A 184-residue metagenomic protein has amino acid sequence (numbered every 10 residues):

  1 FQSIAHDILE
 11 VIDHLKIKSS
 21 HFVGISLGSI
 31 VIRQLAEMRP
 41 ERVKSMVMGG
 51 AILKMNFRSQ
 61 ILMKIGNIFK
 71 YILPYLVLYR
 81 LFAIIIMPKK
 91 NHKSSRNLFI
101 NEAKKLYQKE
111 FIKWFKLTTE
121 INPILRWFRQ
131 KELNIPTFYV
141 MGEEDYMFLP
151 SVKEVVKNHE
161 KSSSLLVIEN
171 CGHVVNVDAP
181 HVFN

Functional and structural regions predicted by a protein language model:
F1-V23: Active-site loop/oxyanion-hole signature of alpha/beta-hydrolase fold enzymes
L9, R33-E37, N184: Short, hydrophobic alpha-helix immediately C-terminal to the catalytic nucleophile
D13-S19, P40-E41, N134-I135, K161: Active-site acidic short loop of glycosyltransferases
G24-G28, I32: Gly/Ala-rich beta-loop-alpha elbow adjacent to hydrolase catalytic centers
R33, E37-M38, K44-L73: Flexible "cap/lid" loop of the alpha/beta hydrolase fold
F57-S59, L76-K131: Conserved alpha/beta-hydrolase catalytic His-Asp/Glu region
P136-C171, V177: Conserved loop-alpha-helix segment in the C-terminal half of the alpha/beta-hydrolase fold that carries the catalytic
V177-N184: Post-His helix in hydrolase/transferase enzymes
